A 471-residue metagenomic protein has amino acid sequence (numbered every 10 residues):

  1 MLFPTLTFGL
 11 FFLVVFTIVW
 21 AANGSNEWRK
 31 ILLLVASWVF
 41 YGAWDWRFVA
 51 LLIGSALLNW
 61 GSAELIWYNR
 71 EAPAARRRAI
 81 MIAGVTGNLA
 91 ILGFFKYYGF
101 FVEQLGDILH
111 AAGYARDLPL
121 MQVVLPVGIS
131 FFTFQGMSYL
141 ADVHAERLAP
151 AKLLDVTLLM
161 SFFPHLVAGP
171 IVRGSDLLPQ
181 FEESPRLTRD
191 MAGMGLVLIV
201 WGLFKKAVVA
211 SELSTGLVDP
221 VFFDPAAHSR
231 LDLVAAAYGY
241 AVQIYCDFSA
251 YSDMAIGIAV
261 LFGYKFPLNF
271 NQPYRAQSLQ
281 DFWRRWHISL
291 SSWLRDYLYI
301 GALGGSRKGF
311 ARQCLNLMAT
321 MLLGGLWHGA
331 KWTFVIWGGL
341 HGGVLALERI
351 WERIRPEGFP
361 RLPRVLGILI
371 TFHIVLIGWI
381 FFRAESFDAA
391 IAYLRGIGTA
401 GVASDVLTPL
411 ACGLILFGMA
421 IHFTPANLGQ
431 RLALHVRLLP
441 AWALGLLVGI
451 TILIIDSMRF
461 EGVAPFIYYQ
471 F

Functional and structural regions predicted by a protein language model:
M1-Q470: Membrane-embedded transmembrane alpha-helical bundles that form the catalytic cores of multi-pass lipid-modifying
